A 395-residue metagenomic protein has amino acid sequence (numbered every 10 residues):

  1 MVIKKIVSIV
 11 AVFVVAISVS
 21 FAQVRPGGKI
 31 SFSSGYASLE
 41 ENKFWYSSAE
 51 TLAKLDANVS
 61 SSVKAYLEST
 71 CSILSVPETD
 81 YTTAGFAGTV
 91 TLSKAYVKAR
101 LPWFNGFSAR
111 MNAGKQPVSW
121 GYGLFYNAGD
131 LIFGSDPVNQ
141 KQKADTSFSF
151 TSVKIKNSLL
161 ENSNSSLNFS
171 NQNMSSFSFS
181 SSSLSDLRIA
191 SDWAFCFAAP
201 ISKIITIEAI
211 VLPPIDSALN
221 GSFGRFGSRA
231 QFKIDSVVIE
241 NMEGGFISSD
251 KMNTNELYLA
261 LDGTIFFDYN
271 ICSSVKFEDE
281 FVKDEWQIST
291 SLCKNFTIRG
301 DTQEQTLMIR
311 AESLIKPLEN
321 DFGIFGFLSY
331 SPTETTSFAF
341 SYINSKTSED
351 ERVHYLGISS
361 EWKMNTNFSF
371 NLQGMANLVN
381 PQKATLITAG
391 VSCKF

Functional and structural regions predicted by a protein language model:
V24, L55-S61, A99-L101, A199-P200 (+9 more regions): Residue-level signature of outer-membrane beta-barrel architecture
V24-R25, S61-L67, F104-M111, S163 (+6 more regions): Repeated loop/turn-to-beta-strand initiation elements of outer-membrane beta-barrel proteins
F32-S38, S61, S69-S75, K115-S119 (+8 more regions): Transmembrane beta-strands of outer-membrane beta-barrel pores
S33, L292, W362, K383-F395: Outer-membrane beta-barrel "beta-signal"
K43-T51, G88-S93, S147, I189-W193 (+6 more regions): Residues that define the transmembrane beta-barrel architecture of outer-membrane proteins
L52-K54, A95-K98, S152, C196-A198 (+8 more regions): Outer-membrane beta-barrel architecture
D56-P214: Outer membrane beta-barrel
N164, I234-V238, T264-K346: Detector for outer-membrane/organellar transmembrane beta-barrel domains, recognizing the amphipathic beta-strand
